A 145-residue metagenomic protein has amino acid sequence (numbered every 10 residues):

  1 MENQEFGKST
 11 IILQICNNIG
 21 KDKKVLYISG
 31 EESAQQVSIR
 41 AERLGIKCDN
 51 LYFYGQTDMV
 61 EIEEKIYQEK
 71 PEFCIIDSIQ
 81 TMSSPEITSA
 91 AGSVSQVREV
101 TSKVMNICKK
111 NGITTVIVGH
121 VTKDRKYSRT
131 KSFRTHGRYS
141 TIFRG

Functional and structural regions predicted by a protein language model:
E2-F6, I11-K103: Conserved inter-motif catalytic segment of the P-loop NTP-binding fold
M105-G145: Phosphate-binding/switch region of NTP-binding enzymes
